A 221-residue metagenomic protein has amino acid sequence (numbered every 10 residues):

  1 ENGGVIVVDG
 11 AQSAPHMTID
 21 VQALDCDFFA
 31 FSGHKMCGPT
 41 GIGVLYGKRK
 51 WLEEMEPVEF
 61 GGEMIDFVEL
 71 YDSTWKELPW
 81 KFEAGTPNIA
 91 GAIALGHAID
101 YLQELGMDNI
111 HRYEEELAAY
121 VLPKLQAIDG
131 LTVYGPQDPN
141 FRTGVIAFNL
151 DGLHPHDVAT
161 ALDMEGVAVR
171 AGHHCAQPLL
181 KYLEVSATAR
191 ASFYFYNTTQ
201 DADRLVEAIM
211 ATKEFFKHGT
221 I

Functional and structural regions predicted by a protein language model:
E1-I221: Pyridoxal 5′-phosphate
